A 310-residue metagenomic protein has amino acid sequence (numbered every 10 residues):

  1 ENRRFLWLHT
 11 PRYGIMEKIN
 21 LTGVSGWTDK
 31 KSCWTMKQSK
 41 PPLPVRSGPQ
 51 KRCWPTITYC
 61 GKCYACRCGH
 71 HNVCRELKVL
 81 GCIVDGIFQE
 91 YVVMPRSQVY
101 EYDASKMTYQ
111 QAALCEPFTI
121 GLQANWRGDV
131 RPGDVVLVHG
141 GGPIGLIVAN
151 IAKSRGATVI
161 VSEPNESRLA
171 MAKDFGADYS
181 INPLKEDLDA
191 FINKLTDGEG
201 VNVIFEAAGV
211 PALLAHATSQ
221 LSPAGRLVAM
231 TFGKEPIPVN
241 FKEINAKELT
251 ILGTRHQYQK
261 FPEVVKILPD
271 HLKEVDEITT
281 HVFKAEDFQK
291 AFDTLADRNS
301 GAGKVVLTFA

Functional and structural regions predicted by a protein language model:
E1-R75: N-terminal glycine-rich beta->alpha transition that marks the start or flank of a dinucleotide-binding site
R3, V24, A215-S219, Y258-A310: C-terminal hydrophobic helical "lid"/dimerization subdomain of Rossmann-like NAD(P)H-dependent oxidoreductases
S39, C60, Q89, F118-G121 (+6 more regions): A general structural signal for well-ordered alpha-helical segments in protein cores
K51-W54, L137, V228: Hydrophobic beta-strand signal
T58-H139: NAD(P)H dinucleotide-binding glycine-rich loop of Rossmann-like/cofactor-binding domains, especially the beta1-alpha1
A104-E186: Mid-domain Rossmann-like dinucleotide-binding core that forms the NAD(H)/NADP(H) cofactor-binding site
G128, E166, A170, F175-T250: Glycine-rich cofactor phosphate-binding loops and adjacent beta1-alpha1 units of small-molecule cofactor enzyme domains
